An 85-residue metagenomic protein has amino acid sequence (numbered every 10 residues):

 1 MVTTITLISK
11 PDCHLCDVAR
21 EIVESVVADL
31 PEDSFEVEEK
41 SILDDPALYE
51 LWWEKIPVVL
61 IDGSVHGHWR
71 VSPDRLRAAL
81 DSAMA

Functional and structural regions predicted by a protein language model:
M1-S25: Local sequence-structure signature of Cys/Sec-based thiol-disulfide redox active-site neighborhoods
V2, I22-K40: Conserved helix-turn-beta segment immediately C-terminal to the redox Cys motif in thioredoxin-like folds
R20-V23, I56, P73: Short amphipathic alpha-helical/adjacent loop interface patches that line ligand and macromolecule-binding sites
L48-Y49: Acidic helix N-cap motif at the loop->helix transition within catalytic regions of sugar-transfer enzymes
W53-V59: Structural micro-motif
I61-A85: Non-catalytic, surface beta->alpha helical segment in thiol-disulfide oxidoreductase systems
